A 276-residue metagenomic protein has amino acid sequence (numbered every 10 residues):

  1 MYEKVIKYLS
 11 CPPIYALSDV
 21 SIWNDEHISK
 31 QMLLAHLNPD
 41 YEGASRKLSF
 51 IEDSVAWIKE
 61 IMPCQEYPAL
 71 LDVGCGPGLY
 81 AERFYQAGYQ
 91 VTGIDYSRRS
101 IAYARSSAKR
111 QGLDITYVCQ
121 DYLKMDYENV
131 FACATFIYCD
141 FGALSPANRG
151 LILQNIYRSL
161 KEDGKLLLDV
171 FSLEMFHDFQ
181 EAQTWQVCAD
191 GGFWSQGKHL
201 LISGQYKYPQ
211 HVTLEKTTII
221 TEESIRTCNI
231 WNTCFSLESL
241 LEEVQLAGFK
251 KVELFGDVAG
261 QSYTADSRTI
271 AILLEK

Functional and structural regions predicted by a protein language model:
M1-W23: N-terminal auxiliary segments of SAM/dcSAM-dependent transferases
L48-E66: Conserved alpha-helix/loop element of class I SAM-dependent methyltransferases that forms part of the SAM/SAH-binding
P77-A87: Conserved SAM-binding loop of SAM-dependent methyltransferases across substrates and taxa, primarily the Class I
S97-R99: Conserved SAM/SAH-binding beta-strand->alpha-helix loop
R110-K124: Conserved SAM-binding strand-loop segment of SAM-dependent methyltransferases
D126-C133: A short acidic, Gly/Pro-enriched loop at the edge of an enzyme's catalytic core that lines a small-molecule cofactor
G150-E162: A short glycine-rich, Lys/Arg-flanked "PGG" loop and its adjoining helix->strand segment in the class I
L167-S239: SAM-dependent methyltransferase
